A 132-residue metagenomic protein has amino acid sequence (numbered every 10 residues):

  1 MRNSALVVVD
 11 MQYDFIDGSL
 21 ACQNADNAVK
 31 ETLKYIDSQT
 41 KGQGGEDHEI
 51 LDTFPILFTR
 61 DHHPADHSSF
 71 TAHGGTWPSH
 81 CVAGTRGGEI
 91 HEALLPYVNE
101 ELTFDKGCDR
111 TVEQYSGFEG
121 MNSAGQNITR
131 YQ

Functional and structural regions predicted by a protein language model:
M1-F118, N122: Active-site acidic carboxylates
F118-Q132: Helix-loop module immediately N-terminal to the HCX5R catalytic loop in PTP-like cysteine phosphatase domains
